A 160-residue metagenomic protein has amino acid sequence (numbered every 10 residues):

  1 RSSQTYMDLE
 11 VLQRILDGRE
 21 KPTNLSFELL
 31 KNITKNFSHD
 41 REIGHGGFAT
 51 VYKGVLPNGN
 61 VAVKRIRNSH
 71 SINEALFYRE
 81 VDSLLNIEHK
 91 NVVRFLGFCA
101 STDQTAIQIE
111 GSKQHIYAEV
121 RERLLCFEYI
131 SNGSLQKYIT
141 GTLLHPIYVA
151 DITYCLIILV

Functional and structural regions predicted by a protein language model:
R1-C126, N132-G133, T140-Y154: Membrane-proximal cytoplasmic juxtamembrane segment of single-pass receptors with intracellular kinase/kinase-homology
C155-V160: Short C-lobe core helix of eukaryotic-like protein kinase catalytic domains
